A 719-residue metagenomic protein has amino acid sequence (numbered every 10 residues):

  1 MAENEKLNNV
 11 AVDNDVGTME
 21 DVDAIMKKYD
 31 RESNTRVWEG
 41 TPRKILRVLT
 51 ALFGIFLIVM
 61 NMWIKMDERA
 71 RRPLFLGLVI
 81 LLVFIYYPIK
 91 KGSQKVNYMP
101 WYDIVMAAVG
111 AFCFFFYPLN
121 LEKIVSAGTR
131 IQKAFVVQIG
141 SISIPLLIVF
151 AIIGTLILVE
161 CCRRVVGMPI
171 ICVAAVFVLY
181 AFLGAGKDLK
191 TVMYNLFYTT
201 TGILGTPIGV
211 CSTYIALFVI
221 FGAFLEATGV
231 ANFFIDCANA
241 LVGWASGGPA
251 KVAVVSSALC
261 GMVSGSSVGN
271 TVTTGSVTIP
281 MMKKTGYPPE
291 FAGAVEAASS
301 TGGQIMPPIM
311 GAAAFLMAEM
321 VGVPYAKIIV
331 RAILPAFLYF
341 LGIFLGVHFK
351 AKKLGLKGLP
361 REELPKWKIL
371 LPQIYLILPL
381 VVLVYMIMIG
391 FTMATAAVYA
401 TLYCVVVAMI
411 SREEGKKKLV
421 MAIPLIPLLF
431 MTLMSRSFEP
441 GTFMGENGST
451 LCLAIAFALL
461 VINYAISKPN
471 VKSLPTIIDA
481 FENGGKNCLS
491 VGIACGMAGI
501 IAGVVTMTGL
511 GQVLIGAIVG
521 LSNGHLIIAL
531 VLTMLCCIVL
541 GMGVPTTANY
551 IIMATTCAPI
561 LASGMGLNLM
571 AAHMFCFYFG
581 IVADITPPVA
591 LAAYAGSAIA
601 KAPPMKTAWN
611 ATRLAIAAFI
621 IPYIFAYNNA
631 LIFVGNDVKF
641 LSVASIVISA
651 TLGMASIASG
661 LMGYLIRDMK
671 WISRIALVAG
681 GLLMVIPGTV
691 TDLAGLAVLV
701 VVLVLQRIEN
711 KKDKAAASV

Functional and structural regions predicted by a protein language model:
A2-F53, V330-K486, L591-L682, N710-V719: Long, contiguous bundles of hydrophobic transmembrane helices that form the permeation core of multi-pass
A2-I142, I148, I152: Conserved, well-structured core domains of diverse proteins
M62-M66, Y86-N97, I152-M168, E319-A326 (+4 more regions): Membrane-water interface regions at transmembrane-helix termini and the short interhelical loops of multi-pass membrane
K65-L74, V96-Y102, V136-P145, G202-V210 (+7 more regions): Interfacial loop-to-helix junctions that mark the boundaries of transmembrane helices in multi-pass membrane
F112, L156, E160, R164-V165 (+7 more regions): Core transmembrane alpha-helical segments of multi-pass membrane transporters/permeases
I144-V149, T201-Y214, A240-V254, T285-F291 (+7 more regions): Membrane-interfacial loop-to-helix junctions in multi-pass transporters
R163, G222-E226, S257-S266, A298-Q304 (+6 more regions): Transmembrane alpha-helix interface/packing and boundary motifs in multi-pass membrane proteins, characterized by
I235-G303, I309-L316, G322, T546-G580 (+1 more regions): Hydrophobic transmembrane alpha-helices that form the pore/transport pathway of multi-pass ion and small-solute
